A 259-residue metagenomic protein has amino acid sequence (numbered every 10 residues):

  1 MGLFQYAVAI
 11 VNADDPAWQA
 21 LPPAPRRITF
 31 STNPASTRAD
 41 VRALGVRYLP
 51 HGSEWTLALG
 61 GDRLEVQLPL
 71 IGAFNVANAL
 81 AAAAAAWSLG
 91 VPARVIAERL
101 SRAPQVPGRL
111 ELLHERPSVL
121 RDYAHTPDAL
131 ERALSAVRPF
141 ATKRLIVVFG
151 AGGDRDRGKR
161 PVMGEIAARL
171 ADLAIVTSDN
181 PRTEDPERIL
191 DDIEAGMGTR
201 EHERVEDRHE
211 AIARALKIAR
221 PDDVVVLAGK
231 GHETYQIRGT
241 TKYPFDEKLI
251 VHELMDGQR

Functional and structural regions predicted by a protein language model:
M1-S118, E194-G198, E203: Acidic, Mg2+-coordinating active-site environments of NTP-dependent enzymes
N12, V148-G150, A228-K230: Short beta-strand segments
P16-A20, D154-R155, R182-T183, H232-I237: Short, active-site-adjacent cap segments at secondary-structure transitions
Q105-V106, D128-G198, R208, G239-F245: Active-site beta-alpha connecting loops in nucleotide-dependent enzymes
V119-H125: Switch II (G3) loop of P-loop NTPases
R204-A228, E233-Q236: C-terminal structured "cap/appendage" subdomains that terminate the fold
Y243-R259: Short, flexible loop segments at boundaries between secondary-structure elements
